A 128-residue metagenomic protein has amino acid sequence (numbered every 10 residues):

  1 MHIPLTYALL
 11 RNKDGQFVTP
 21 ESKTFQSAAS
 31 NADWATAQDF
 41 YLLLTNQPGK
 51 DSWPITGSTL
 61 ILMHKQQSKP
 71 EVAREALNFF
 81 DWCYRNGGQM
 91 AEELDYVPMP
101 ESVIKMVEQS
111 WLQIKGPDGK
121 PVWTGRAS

Functional and structural regions predicted by a protein language model:
M1-N86, Y96-S128: Flexible, solvent-exposed loop/hinge segments that line or gate ligand/substrate-binding clefts
A91-E92: A short acidic/glycine-rich loop-to-helix N-cap element
